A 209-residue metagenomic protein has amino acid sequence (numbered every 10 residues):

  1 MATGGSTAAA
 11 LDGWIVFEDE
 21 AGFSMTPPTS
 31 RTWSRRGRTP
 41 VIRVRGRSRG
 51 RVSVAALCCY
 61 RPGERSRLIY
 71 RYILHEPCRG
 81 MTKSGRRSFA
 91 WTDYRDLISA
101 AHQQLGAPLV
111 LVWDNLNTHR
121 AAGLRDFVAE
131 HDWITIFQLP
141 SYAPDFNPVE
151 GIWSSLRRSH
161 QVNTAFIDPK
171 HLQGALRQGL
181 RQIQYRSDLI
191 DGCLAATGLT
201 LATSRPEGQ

Functional and structural regions predicted by a protein language model:
M1-Q209: Short functional hotspots at interaction and active-site rims
